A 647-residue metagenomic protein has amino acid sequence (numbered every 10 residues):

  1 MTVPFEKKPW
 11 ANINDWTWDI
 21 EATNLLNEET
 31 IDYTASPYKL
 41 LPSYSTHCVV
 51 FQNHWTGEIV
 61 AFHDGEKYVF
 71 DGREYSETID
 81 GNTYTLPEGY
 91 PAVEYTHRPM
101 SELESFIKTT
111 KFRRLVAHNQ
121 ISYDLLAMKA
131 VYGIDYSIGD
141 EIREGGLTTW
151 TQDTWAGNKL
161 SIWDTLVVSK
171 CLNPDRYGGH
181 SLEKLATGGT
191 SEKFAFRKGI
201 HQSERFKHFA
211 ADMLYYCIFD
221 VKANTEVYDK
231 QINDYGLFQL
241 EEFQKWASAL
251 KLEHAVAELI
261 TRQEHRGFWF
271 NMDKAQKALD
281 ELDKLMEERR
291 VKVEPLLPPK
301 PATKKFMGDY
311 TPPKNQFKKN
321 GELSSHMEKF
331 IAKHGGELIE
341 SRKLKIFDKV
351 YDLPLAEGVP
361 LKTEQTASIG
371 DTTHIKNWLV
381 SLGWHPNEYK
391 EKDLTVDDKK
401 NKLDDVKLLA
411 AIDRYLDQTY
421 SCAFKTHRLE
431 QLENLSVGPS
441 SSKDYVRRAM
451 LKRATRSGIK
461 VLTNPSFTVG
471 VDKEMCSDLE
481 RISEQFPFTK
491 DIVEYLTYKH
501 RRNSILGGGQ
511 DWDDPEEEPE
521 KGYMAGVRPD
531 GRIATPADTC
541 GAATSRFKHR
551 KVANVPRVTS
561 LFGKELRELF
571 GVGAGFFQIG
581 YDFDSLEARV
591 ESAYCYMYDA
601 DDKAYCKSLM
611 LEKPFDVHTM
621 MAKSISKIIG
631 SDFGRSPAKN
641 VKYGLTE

Functional and structural regions predicted by a protein language model:
T2-E21, L26-E28, L41-V50, G57 (+2 more regions): Conserved "right-hand" nucleotidyltransferase catalytic core of DNA-directed polymerases
E28-C48, Y594-D599: A short alpha/beta connector and helix-capping loop motif
Y44, F51, W55-K108, F112-F238 (+3 more regions): Active-site-proximal helix-loop-helix substrate-binding element of RNase H-like nuclease domains
A117-N119, D371, Y581: Short His-Asn-centered micro-motif
I121-S137, K170, I375-G383, D584-A600: Short active-site loop/helix that positions an aromatic residue
Y136-R143, T149-K159, T190-R205, W246-A247 (+7 more regions): Short, surface-exposed acidic
P536-G630: Function-dense linear segments that define catalytic or interfacial modules in macromolecule-processing proteins
A638-E647: Short, amphipathic alpha-helical "recognition" segments used to contact nucleic acids or chromatin
